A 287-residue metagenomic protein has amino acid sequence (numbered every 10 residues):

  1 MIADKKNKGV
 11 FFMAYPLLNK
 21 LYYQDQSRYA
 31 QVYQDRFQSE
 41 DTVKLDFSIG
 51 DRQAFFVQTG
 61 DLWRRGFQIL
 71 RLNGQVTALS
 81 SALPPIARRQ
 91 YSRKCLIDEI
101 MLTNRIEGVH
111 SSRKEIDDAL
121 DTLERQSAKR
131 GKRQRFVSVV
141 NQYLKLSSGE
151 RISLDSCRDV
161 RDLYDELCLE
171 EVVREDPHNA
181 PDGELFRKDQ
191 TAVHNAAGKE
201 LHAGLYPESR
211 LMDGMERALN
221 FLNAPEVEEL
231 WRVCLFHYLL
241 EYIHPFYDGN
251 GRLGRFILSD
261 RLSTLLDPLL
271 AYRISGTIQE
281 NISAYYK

Functional and structural regions predicted by a protein language model:
M1-K287: FIC/Doc superfamily catalytic core
